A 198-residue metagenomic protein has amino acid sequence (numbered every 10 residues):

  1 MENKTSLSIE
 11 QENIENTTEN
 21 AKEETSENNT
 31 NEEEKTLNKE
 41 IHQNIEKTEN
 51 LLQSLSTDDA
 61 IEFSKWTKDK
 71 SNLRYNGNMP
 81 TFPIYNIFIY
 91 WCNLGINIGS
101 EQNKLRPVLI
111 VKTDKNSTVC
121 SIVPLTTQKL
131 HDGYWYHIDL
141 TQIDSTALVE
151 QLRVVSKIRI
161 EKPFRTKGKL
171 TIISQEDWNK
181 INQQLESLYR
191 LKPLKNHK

Functional and structural regions predicted by a protein language model:
M1-W66, I138-K198: C-terminal terminal-subdomain/extension
L73-M79: Short alpha-helix capping/helix-loop boundary micro-motifs
Y85-I87: Loop/turn positions that initiate beta-strands
I89, V119, T146: A residue-level signal for beta-strand positions that form part of recognition/binding surfaces within mature
I98-Q142: Compact nucleic-acid interaction/catalytic patches
